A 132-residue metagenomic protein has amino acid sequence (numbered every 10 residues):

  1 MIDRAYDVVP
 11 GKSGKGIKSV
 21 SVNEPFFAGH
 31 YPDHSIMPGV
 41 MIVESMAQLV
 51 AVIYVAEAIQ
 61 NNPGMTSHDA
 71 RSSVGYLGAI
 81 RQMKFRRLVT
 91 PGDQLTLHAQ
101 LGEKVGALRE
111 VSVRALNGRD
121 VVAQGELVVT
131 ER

Functional and structural regions predicted by a protein language model:
M1-M37, M41-I42: Catalytic strand-loop segment that frames the active site of acyl-thioester-processing enzymes
D3, P10, L88-R132: HotDog/MaoC-like acyl-thioester-processing domains
K15-I17, A51, L116: Residues within alpha-helical segments
I17, K84, V128: Residues in well-ordered beta-strands of folded domains
N23, S45, G64-H68: Residue-level signal for alpha-helical context at structural boundaries
G29-A56, L77: Compact, glycine-rich, soluble single-domain proteins
V50-H98: Hydrophobic beta-strand-centered segment that forms part of the acyl-chain substrate-binding groove
